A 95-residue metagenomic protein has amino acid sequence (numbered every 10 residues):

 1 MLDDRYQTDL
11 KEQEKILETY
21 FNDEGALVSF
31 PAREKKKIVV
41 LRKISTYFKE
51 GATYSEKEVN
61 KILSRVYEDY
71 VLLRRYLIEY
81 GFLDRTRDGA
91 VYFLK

Functional and structural regions predicted by a protein language model:
M1, Y76-Y80: Basic amphipathic alpha-helical segments that dock to polyanions
M1-Q7: N-terminal regulatory modules of eukaryotic gene-expression and nucleic-acid-associated proteins
E14-F48: Short alpha-helical segments that sit at the start of domains
R42-S45, N60, S64: Amphipathic alpha-helical segments within well-ordered protein domains
E50-L63: Short acidic, hydrophobic short linear motifs in intrinsically disordered regions
V66-Y76: Short amphipathic alpha-helical interaction segments
G81-D88: A short, conserved structural fragment
A90-K95: Minor-groove-contacting beta-hairpin "wing" of winged helix-turn-helix DNA-binding domains
